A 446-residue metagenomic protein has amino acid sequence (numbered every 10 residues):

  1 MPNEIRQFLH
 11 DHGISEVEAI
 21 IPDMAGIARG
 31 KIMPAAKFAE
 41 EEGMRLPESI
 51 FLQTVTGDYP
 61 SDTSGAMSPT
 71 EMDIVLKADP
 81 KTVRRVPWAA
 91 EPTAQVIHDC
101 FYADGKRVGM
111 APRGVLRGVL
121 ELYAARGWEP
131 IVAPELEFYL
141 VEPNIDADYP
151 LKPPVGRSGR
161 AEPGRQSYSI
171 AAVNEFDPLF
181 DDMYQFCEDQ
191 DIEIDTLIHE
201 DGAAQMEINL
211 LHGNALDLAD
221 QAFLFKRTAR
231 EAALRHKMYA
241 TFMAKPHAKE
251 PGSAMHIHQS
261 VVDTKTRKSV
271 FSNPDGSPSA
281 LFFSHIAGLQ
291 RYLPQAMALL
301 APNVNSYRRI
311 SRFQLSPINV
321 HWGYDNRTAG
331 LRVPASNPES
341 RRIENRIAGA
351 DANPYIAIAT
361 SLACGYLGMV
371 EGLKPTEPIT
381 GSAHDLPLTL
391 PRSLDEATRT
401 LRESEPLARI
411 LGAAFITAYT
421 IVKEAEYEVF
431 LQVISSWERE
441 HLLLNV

Functional and structural regions predicted by a protein language model:
M1-T196, L386-V446: ATP/Mg2+-dependent ligation/transfer catalytic cores
D23, F101-R107, A172, H212-L218 (+3 more regions): A generic structural motif
V96-Y102, M206-H212, Q259, N345: Short, hydrophobic beta-strand segments
I131-Y139, V155-I170, Q190-L210, A240-I257 (+1 more regions): Core alpha/beta catalytic barrel or barrel-like domain that forms the active/cofactor pocket in diverse metabolic
Y149-S158, M255-D263, V320-W322, A329-A335: Short beta-strand elements
S167, A172-F176, F180-I194, I208-A215 (+2 more regions): Accessory "access/gating" subregions that flank catalytic or transport cores
Q205, L218-L289: Acidic, glycine-rich loop-and-beta core segments that form the ion-binding/anion-interacting portion of active sites
A232, M238-Y239, K265-P317, H321-V446: Catalytic-core signal marking the mid-to-C-terminal active-site face
